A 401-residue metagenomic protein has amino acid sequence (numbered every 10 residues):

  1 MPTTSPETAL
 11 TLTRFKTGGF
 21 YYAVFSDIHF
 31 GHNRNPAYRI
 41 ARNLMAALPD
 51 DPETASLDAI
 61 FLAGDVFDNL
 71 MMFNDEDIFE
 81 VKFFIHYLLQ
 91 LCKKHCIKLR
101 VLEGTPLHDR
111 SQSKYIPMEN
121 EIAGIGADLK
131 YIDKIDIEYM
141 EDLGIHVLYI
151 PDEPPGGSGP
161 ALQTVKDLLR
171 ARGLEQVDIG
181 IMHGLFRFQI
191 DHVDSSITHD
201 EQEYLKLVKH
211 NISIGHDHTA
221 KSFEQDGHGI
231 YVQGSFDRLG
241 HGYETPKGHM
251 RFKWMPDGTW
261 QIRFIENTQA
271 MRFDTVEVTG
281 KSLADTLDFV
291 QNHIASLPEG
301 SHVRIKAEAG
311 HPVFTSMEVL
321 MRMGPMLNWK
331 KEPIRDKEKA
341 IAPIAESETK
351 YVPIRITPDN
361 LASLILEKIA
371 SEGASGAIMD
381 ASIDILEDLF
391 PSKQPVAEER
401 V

Functional and structural regions predicted by a protein language model:
P2-G18, W254-V401: Accessory, non-catalytic peripheral segments of nucleic-acid enzymes
T13-A23, I137-Y149, G173-I179, D226-G229 (+2 more regions): Beta-strand-turn-beta hairpins that frame and shape the catalytic cleft of phosphate-ester-processing enzymes
K16-F20, I28-Y139, L205-K209: Core catalytic region of metal-dependent phosphoesterases/phosphodiesterases, especially metallo-beta-lactamase-like
S26-F30, D65-F67, G104-L107, I150-E153 (+4 more regions): Active-site metal-binding loops of divalent metal-dependent hydrolases
H86, R100-E203, S235: Conserved catalytic scaffold of divalent metal-dependent phosphoesterases
L89-H95, A171-L174, Q202-V208, Q225 (+1 more regions): Short, conserved loop/helix-junction motifs that constitute active-site signature segments in enzyme catalytic cores
H192-W260: Conserved beta-sheet core of the metallophosphoesterase superfamily
